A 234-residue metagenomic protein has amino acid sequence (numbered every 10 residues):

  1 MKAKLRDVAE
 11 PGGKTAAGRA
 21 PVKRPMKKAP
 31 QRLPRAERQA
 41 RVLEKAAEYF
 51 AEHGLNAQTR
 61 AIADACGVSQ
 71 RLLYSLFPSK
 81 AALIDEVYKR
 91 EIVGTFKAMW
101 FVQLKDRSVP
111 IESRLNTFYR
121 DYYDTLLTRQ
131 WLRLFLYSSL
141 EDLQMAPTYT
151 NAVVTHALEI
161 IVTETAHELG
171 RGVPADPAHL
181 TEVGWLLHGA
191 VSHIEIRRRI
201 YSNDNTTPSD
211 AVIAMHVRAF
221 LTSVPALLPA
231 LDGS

Functional and structural regions predicted by a protein language model:
M1-E37, E48, S69, Q103-L104 (+1 more regions): N-terminal intrinsically disordered/low-complexity leader segments
R41, K45, Y49-V87: Helix-turn-helix
E44, V109-L127, L132-L140, T181 (+2 more regions): Amphipathic alpha-helical segments that line or abut small-molecule/effector binding pockets and mediate allosteric
E86, R90, L134-S138, A152 (+2 more regions): Short acidic/histidine-centered micro-motifs embedded in hydrophobic/aromatic stretches that mark compact functional
V87-T117: Amphipathic alpha-helical linker/stalk segments
D124, Q144-G170, E182-W185, A214: Amphipathic alpha-helical packing segments from all-alpha helical-bundle domains
L126-P147, N151, I196-Y201: Amphipathic alpha-helical segments used for helix-helix packing
E168-R218, L227-S234: Hydrophobic/aromatic-rich alpha-helical bundle segments in the mid-to-C-terminal region
